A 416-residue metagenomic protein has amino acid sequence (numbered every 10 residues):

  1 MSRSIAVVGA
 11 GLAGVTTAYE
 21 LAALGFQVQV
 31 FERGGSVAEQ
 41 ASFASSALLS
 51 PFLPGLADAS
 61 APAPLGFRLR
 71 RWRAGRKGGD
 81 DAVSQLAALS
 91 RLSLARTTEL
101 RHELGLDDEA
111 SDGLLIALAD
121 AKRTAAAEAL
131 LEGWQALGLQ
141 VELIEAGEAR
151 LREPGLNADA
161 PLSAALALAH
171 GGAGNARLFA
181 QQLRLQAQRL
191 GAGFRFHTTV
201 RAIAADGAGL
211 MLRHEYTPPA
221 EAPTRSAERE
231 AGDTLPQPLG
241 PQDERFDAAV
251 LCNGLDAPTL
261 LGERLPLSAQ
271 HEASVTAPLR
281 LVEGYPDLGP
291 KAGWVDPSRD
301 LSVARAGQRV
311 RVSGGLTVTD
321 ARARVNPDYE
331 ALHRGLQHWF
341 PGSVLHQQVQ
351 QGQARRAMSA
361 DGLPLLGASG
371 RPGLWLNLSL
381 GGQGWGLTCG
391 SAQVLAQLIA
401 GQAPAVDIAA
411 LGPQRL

Functional and structural regions predicted by a protein language model:
R3-V30: N-terminal Rossmann-like FAD-binding beta1-loop-alpha1 element of flavoenzymes
G11-L12, L255, G382: Residue-level detector of alpha-helix initiation sites
A23-A44: Glycine-rich FAD pyrophosphate-binding loop
A38-L49, L53, D58-G75, D108 (+3 more regions): Active-site substrate-recognition segment that forms the wall of the catalytic cavity or substrate channel
A74-Q186: Rossmann-like flavin
A117-A121, G147-R152, A269-Q270, V325-P404 (+1 more regions): Flavin (FAD/FMN) cofactor-binding core of flavoprotein oxidoreductases
A146-G147, R152, G172, F196-M211: A conserved short coil-to-beta-strand element within the FAD-binding core of flavoproteins
R201-D243: Conserved beta-strand-loop-beta-strand element in the redox core of flavoprotein oxidoreductases
